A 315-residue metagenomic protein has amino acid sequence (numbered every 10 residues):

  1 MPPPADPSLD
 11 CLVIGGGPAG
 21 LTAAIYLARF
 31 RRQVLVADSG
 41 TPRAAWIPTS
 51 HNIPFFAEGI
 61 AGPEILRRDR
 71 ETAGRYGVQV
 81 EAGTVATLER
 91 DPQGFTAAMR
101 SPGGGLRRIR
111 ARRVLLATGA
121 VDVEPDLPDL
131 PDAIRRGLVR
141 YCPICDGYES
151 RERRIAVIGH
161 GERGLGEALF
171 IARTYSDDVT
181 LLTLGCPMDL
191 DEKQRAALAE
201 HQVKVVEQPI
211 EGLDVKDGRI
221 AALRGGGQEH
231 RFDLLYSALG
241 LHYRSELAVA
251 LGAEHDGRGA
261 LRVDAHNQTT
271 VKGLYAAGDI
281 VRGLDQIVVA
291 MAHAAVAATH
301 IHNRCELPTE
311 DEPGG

Functional and structural regions predicted by a protein language model:
M1-C11, V80-R153, G225, L234-A238 (+2 more regions): FAD-binding core/adjacent interface of flavoenzyme oxidoreductases
P3, L9-E64, L165-D189: Beta1-alpha1 glycine-rich phosphate/pyrophosphate-binding loop at the start of Rossmann-like nucleotide-binding domains
I14-G15, V157-G159: Conserved N-terminal Rossmann-fold NAD(P)-binding element of oxidoreductases
G17-P18, D122, E162-R163, V281: Residue-level detector of alpha-helix initiation sites
A24, L165-L169, A277-G315: A conserved FAD-binding loop/helix module that cradles the flavin
R67-A111, Y175-A260, E306-G315: A Rossmann-like FAD-binding core segment of flavoenzymes
D132-E149, L239-V288, V296, N303: FAD-site-proximal beta/loop scaffold in flavoenzymes
P143-I158, G164-Y175: Rossmann-fold dinucleotide-binding core
